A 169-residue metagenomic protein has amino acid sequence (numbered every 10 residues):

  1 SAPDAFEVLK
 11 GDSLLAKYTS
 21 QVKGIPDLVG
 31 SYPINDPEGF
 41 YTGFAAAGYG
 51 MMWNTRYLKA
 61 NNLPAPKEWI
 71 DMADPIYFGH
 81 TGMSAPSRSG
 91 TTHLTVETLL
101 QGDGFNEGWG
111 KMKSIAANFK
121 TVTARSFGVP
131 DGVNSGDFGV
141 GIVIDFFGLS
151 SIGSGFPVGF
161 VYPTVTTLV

Functional and structural regions predicted by a protein language model:
A2-D137: Extracytoplasmic ligand-binding site segments that recognize negatively charged/polar headgroups
D4-V8, N134, G139-G159: A ligand-binding cleft/hinge motif common to bilobed small-molecule-binding domains
P86, I144-G148, P163-V165: Histidine- and/or cysteine-centered catalytic micro-motif in compact active-site loops
T91, L149-I152, L168-V169: Short acidic/glycine-rich loop or secondary-structure boundary segments that cap or lie
T123-D131, S154-V169: Extracytoplasmic/periplasmic substrate-recognition and gating elements
